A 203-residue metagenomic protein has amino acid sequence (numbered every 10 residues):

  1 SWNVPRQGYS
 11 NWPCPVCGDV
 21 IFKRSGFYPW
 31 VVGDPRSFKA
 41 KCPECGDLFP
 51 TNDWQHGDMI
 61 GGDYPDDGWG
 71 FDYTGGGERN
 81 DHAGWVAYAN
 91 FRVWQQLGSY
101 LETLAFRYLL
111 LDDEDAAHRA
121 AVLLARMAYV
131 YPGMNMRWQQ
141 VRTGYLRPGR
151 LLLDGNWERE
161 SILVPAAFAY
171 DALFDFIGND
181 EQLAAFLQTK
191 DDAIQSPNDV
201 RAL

Functional and structural regions predicted by a protein language model:
S1-L203: Extracellular glycan-targeting catalytic surfaces
